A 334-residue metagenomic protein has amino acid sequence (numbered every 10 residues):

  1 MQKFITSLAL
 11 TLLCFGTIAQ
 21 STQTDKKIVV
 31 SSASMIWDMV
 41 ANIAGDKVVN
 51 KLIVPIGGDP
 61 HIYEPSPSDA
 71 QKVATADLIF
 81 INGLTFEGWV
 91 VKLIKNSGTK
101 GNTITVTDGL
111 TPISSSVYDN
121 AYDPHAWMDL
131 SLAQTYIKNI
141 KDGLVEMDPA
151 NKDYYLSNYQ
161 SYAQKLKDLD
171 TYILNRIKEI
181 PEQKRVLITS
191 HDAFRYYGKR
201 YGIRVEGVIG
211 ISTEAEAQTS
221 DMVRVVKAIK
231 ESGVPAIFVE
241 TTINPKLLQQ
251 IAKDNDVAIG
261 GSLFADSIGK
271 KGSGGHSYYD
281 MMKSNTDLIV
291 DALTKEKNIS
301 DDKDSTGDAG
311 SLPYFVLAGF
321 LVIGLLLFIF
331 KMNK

Functional and structural regions predicted by a protein language model:
M1-T6: Bacterial N-terminal signal peptides that target proteins for export
S7-G16: Bacterial N-terminal signal peptides
Q20-K334: Extracytoplasmic metal-acquisition and chelation regions
